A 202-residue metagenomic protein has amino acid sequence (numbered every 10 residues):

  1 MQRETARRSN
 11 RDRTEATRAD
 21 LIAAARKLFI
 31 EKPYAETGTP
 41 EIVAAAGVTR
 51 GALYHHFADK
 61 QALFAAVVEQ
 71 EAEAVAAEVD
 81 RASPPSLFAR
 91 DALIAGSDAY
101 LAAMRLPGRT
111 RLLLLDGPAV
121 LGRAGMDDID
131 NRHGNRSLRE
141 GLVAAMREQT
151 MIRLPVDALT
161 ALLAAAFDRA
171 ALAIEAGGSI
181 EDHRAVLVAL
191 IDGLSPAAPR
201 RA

Functional and structural regions predicted by a protein language model:
M1-K32, E36-V48, A62-A65, E73: Basic, helix-initiating cap at the start of DNA-binding domains
T17, K60, V67, E71 (+5 more regions): Hydrophobic/aromatic residues within well-ordered alpha-helical segments
A46-F57: Short hydrophobic/aromatic patch on the recognition helix
A66, A77-G108, L159-L163: Hydrophobic alpha-helical connector segments
E73-A76, D91, R109, L121-E148 (+2 more regions): Amphipathic alpha-helical packing segments from all-alpha helical-bundle domains
A82-S83, L114, I174-G177: Secondary-structure edge/capping motif, primarily at the C-terminal ends of alpha-helices and the immediately following
A99-A102, L138-R139, R153-A173, D182-L194: Hydrophobic alpha-helical segments that form the core of small-molecule binding pockets and/or dimer interfaces
M104-A124, L172: Amphipathic alpha-helical segments used for helix-helix packing
